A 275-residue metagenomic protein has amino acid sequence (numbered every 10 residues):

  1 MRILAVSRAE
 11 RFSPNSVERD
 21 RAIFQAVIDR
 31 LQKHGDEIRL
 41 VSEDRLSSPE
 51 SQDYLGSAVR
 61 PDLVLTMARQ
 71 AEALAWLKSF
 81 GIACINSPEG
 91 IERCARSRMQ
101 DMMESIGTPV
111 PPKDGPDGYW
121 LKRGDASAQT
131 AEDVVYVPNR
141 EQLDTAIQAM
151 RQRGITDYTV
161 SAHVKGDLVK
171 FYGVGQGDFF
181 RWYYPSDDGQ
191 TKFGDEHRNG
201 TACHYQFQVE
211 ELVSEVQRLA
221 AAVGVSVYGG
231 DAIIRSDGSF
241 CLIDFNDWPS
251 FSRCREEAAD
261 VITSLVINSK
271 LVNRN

Functional and structural regions predicted by a protein language model:
V6-P112, S127: Conserved N-proximal alpha/beta basic substrate-recognition cap immediately N-terminal to, or forming the N-lobe
R69-A71, G90, G177-D178, I233-R235: Short glycine-enriched loops at secondary-structure junctions
V110, Y119-W120, T156-V160, V227-G230: A short linear hydrophobic-aromatic micro-motif
K113-D114, V135-N139: Short acidic-hydrophobic, aromatic-tinged amphipathic segments that line or gate anion-handling sites
Y119, D178, C241-D244: Protein kinase-like catalytic core scaffold
G124, H163-V164, Y172, D231-I233 (+1 more regions): Anionic group-transfer/hydrolysis microenvironments
V137-V223: Phosphate-binding site of ATP-dependent enzymes
F207, A221-V225, I234-N275: C-terminal active-site "lid" helix and adjoining low-complexity regulatory extension at the edge of ATP-using catalytic
